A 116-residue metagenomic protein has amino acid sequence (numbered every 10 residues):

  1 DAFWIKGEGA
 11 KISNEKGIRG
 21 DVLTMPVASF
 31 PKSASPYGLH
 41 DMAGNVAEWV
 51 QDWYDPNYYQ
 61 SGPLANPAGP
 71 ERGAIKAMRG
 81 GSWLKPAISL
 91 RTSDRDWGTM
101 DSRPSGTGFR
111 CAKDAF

Functional and structural regions predicted by a protein language model:
D1-D96, M100: Functional-site microenvironments in short loops/helix caps that host divalent-cation chemistry
P104-F116: Short, structured beta-strand segments at or near domain termini in extracellular proteins/domains
